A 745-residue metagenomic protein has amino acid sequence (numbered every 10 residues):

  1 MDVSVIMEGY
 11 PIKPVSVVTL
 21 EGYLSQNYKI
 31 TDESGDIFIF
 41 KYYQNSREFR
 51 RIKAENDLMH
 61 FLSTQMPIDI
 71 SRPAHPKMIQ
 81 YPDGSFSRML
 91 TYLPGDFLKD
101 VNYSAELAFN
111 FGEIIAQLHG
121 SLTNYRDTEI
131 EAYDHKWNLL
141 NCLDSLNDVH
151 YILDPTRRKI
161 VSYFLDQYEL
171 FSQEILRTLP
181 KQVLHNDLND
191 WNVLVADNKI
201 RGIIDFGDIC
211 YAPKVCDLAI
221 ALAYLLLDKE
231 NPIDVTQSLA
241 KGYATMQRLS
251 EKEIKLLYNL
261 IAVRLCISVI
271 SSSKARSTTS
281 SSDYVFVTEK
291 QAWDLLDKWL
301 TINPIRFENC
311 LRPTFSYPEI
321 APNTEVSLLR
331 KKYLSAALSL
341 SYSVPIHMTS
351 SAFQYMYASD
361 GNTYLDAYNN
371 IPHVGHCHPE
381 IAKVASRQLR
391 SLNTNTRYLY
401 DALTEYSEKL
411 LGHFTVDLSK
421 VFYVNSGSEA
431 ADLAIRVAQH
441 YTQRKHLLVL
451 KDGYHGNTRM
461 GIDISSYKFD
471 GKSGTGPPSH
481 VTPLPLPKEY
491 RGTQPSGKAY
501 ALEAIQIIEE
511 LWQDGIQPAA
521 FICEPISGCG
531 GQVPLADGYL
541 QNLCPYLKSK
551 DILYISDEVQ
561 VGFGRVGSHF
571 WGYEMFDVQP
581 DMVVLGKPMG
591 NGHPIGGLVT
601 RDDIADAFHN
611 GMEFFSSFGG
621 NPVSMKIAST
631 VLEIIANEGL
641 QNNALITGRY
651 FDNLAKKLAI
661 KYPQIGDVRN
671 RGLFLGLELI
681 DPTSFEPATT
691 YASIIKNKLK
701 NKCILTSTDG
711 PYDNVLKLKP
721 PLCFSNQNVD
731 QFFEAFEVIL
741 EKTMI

Functional and structural regions predicted by a protein language model:
D2-M7, R126-D127, L143-N186, E325-K331: An alpha-helical support segment within catalytic cores of ATP-dependent transferases
Y10-Y28: ATP-binding glycine-rich phosphate-binding loop
L24-D32, I39-F40, E169-C216: Active-site acidic catalytic loop and adjacent metal/ATP-binding pocket of ATP-dependent phosphoryl transfer enzymes
Y42-D83, V101-N102, E106-F109: A conserved alpha-helical element in kinase catalytic cores
V101-T156, L179-K181, K445-G474: A cross-family kinase active-site recognition segment
V215-R248, A262-S280: Active-site activation/catalytic loop segments of kinase-like enzymes and analogous catalytic loops in related
S268-V326: ATP/Mg2+ or Mg2+-diphosphate-binding catalytic cores that bind nucleotide phosphates or diphosphates via glycine-rich
F315-I745: Conserved N-terminal phosphate-binding loop of PLP-dependent enzymes in the Aspartate aminotransferase
